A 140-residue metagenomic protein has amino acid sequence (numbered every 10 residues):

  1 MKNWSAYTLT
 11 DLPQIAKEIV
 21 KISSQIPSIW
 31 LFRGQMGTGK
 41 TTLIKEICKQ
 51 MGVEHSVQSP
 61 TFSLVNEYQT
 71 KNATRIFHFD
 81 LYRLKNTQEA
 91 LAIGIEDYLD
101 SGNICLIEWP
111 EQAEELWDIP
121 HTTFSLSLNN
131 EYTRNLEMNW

Functional and structural regions predicted by a protein language model:
M1-I19: N-terminal pre-Walker A segment at the start of P-loop NTPase domains
K2, K49-G52, Q88-A90, E96-W140: Short phosphate-coordinating micro-motif centered on Lys-Gly-acidic
K21-P27: Phosphate-binding P-loop
W30-F32: Hydrophobic anchor at the beta1->P-loop junction of P-loop NTPases
Q35: P-loop (Walker A) phosphate-binding loop of NTP-binding proteins
K40: Conserved lysine of the Walker
V53-Y68: Short beta-strand-centered segment that lines the nucleotide-binding/catalytic pocket of NTP-utilizing
